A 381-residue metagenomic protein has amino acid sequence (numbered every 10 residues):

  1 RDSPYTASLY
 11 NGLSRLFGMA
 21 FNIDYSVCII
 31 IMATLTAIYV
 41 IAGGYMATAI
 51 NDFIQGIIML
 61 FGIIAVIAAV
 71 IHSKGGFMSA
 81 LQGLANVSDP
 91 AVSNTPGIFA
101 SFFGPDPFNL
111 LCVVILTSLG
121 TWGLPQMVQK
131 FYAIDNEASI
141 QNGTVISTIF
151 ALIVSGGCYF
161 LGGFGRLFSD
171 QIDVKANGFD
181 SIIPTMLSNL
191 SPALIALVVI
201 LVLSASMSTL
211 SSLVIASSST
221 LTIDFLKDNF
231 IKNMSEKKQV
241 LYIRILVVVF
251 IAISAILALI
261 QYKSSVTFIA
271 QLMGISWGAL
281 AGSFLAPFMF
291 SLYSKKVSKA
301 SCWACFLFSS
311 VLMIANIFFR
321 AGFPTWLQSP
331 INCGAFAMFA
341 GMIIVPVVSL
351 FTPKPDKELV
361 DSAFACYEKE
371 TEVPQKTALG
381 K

Functional and structural regions predicted by a protein language model:
R1-K381: Membrane-embedded helix-loop-helix hairpins and adjacent transmembrane boundary segments in multi-pass transporters
